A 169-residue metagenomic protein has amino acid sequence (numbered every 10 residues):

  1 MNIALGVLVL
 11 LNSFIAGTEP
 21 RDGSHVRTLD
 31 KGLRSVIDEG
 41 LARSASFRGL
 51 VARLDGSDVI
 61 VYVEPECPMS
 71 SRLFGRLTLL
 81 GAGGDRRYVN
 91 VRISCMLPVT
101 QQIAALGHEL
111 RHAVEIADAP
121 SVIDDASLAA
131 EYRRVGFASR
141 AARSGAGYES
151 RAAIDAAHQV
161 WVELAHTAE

Functional and structural regions predicted by a protein language model:
N2-A16: Hydrophobic h-region of N-terminal signal peptides that target proteins for export in Gram-negative bacteria
V7-L11, V114, L164: Structural signature of transmembrane alpha-helix termini at the membrane-water interface
F14-G40: Short N-terminal segments immediately surrounding and downstream of signal-peptide cleavage
A42-G83, T100, A126-E169: Metalloprotease/metallohydrolase-associated module, dominated by Zn2+-dependent proteases
G81-R92: Short, charge-rich amphipathic alpha-helices with coiled-coil/heptad character
N90-L106: Short pre-active-site segment immediately N-terminal to the catalytic Zn-binding motif
H108, H112, E149-S150: Histidine-centered active-site/metal-ligand motif
L110-A126: Catalytic Zn2+-binding segment of zinc metalloproteases
